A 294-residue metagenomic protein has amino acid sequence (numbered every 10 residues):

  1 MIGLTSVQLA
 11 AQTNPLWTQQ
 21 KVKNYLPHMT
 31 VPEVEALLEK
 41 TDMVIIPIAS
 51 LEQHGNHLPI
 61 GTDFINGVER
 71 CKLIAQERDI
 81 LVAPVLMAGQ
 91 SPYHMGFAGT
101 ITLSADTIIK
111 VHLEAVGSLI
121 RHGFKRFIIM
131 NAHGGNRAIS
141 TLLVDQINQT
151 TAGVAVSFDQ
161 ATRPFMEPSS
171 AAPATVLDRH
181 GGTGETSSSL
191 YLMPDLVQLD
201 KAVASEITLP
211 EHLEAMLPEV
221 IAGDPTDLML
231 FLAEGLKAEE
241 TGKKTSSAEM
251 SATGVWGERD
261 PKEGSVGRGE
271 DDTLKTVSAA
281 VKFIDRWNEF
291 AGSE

Functional and structural regions predicted by a protein language model:
L9-P92, A98-L103, K110-R126, G134-E294: Extended, histidine- and acidic-residue-enriched regions that form the cofactor-binding/catalytic faces
